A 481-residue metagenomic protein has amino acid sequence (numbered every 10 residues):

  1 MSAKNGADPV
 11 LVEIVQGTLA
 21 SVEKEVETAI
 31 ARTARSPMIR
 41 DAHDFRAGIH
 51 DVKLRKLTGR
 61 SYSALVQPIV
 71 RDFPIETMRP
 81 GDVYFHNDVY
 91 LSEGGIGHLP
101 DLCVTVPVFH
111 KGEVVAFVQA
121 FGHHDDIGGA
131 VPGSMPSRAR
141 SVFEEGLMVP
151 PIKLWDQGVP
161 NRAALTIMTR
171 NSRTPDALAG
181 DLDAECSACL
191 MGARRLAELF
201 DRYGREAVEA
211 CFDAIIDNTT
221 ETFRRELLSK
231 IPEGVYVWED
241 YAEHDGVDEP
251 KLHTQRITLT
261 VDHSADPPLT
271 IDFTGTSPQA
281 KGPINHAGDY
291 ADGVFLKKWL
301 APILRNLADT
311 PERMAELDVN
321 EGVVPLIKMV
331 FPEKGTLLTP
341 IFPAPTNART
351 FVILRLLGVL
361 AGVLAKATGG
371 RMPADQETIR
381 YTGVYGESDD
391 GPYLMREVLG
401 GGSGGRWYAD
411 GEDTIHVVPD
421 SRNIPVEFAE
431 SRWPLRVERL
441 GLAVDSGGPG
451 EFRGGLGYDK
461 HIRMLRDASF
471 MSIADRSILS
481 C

Functional and structural regions predicted by a protein language model:
M1-P80, F85-H86, Y90-C481: Glycine/proline-enriched, intrinsically flexible loops and inter-domain linkers
